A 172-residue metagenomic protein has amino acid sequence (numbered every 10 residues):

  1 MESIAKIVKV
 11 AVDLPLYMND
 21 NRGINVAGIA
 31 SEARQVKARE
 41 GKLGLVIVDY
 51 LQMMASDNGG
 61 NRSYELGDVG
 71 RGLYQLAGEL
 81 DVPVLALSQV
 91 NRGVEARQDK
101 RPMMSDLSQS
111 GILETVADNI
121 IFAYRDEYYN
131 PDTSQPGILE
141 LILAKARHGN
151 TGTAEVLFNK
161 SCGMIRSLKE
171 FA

Functional and structural regions predicted by a protein language model:
M1-K42, S56, T153-V156: Cytosolic-facing regulatory segments adjacent to core modules
A27, S63-Y64: Glycine-rich anion/phosphate-binding loops
L51: Conserved Walker B
M54-A55, G93: Catalytic P-loop NTPase motifs of RecA-like helicase/translocase cores
A55-R62: Conserved ATPase-coupling elements of RecA-like P-loop NTPase cores
Y64-A172: Phosphate-binding/switch region of NTP-binding enzymes
